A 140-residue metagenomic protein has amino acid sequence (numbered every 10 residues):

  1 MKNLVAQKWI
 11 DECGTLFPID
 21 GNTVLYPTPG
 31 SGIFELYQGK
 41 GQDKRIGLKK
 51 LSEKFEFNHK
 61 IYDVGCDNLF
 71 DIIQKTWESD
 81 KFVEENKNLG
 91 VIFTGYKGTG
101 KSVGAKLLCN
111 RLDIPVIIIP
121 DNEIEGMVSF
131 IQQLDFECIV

Functional and structural regions predicted by a protein language model:
M1-S79, F93-G98, L108, L134-D135: AAA+ P-loop ATPase mechanoenzymes
W77-N88: Phosphate-binding P-loop
K87-I119, F130-Q132: Walker A/P-loop
D121-M127: Short acidic loop-to-helix transition motifs that present clustered carboxylates
V128-V140: Conserved nucleotide-sensing/catalytic segment adjacent to the nucleotide-binding pocket in NTP-handling enzymes
